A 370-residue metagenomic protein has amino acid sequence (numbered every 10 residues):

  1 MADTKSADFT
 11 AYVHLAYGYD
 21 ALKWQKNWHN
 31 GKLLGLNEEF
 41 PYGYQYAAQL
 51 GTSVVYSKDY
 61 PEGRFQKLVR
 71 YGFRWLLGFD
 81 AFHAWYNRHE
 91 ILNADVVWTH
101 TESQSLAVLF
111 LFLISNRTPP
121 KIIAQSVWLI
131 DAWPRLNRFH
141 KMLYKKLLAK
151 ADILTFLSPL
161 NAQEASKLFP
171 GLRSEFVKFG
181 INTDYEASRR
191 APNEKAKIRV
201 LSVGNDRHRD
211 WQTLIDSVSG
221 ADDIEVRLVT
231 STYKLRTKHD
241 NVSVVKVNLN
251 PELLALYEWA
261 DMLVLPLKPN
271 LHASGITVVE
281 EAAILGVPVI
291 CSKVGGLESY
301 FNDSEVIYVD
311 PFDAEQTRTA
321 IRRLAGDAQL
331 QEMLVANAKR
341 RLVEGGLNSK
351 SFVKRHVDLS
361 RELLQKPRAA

Functional and structural regions predicted by a protein language model:
A2, S166, E175, G180-K197 (+2 more regions): Acidic anion/phosphate-binding donor-loop and adjacent secondary structure in glycosyltransferase catalytic cores
N30-K32, N193-D240, V244-P251: Conserved catalytic-core segment of nucleotide-activated headgroup transferases in glycan assembly
P41, W85-N93, R117, R135-L154: Membrane-proximal helix-turn-helix segments that form the acceptor-binding/catalytic region of lipid-linked
L201, N205, D303-A314, R323-A328: Conserved acidic donor-binding segment of nucleotide-sugar-dependent glycosyltransferases
T237-K238, V294-Y308: Short acidic/histidine- and often glycine-rich active-site loop of Leloir-type glycosyltransferases that engages
E258-H272, V287: Acidic donor-binding loop of glycosyltransferase active sites
I284, P288-C291, Y308: Short hydrophobic beta-strand element within catalytic cores of glycosyltransferases and related nucleotide-activated
Q329-L359: A charged, aromatic-enriched C-terminal amphipathic alpha-helix characteristic of glycosyltransferases across folds
